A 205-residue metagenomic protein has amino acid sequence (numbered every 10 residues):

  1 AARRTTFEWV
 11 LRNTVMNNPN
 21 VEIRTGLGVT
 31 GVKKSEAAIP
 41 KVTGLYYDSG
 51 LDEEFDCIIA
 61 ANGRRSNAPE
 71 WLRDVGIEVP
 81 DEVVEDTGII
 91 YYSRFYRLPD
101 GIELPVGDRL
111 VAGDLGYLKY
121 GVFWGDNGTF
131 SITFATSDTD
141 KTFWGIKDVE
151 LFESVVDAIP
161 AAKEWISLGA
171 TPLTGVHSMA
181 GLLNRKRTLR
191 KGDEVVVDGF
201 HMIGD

Functional and structural regions predicted by a protein language model:
A1-V10, S93: Active-site-adjacent segment of FAD-dependent monooxygenases/related oxidoreductases
R3-R4, I59, G76-I77, L104-P105 (+3 more regions): Mixed-charge, polar/low-complexity N-terminal
T6, E36, D100, D193 (+1 more regions): Solvent-exposed, flexible loop/coil residues
T6, V42, L72, M202-G204: Conserved short hydrophobic patches within well-ordered secondary structure
F7-V21: N-terminal Rossmann-like dinucleotide/flavin-binding domain of flavoprotein oxidoreductases that bind FAD/FMN
N17-A161: Predominantly flavin-linked oxidoreductase catalytic cores and closely associated redox partners
A60, G204-D205: Conserved acidic functional residues
F143-G204: FAD/FMN-dependent oxidoreductases across multiple families
